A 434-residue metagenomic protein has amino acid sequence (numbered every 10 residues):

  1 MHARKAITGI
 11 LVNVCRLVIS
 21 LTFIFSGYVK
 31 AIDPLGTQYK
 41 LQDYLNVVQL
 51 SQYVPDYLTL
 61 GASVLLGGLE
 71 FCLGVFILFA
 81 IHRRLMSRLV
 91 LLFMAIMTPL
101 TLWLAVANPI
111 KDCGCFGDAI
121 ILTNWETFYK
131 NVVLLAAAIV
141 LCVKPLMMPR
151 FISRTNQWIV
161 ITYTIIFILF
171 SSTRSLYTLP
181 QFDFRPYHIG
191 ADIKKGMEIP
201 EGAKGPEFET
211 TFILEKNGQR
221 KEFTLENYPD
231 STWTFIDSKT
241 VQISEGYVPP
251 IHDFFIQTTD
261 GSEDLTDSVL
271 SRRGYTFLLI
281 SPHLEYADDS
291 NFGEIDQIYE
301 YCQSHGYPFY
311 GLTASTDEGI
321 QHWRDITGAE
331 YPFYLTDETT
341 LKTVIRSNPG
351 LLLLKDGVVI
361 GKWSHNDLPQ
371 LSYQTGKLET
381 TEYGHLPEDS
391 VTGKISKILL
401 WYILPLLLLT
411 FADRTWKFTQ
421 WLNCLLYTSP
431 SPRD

Functional and structural regions predicted by a protein language model:
G9-A31, T59-L100: Functionalized membrane-embedded alpha-helices
A95-M148: Membrane-embedded alpha-helical segments of integral membrane proteins
I152-L179: Internal/C-terminal transmembrane anchor helices
F170-D264, S268: Membrane-interface segments at or immediately adjacent to transmembrane helices that form the boundary between
V269-E285: Short active-site neighborhood of thiol/selenol oxidoreductases, capturing the structured segment around
F309-Y310, T327-R346: Short, internal strand/loop/helix patches that form the active-site neighborhood or redox-interaction surface
P349-G361: A short, hydrophobic beta-strand/beta-hairpin element that forms part of a small beta-sheet core
Y427-D434: Conserved small/polar residues in nucleotide/adenosyl-binding loops
